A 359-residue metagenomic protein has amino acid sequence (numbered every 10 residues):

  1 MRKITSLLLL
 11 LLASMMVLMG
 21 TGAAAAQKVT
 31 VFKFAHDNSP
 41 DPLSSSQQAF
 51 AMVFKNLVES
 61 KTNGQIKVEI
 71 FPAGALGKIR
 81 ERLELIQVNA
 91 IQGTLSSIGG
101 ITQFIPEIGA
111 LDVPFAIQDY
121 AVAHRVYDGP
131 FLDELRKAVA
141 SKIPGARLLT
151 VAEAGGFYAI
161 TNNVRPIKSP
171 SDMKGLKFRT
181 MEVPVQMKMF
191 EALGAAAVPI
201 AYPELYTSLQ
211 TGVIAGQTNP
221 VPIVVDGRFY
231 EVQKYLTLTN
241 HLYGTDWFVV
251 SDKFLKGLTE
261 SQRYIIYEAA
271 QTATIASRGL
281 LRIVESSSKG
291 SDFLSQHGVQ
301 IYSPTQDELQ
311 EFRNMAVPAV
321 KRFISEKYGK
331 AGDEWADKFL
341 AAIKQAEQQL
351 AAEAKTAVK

Functional and structural regions predicted by a protein language model:
M1-L11: Bacterial N-terminal signal peptides that target proteins for export
R2-I4, T21, L76: N-terminal membrane-sensor/transducer module of prokaryotic signaling receptors
L9-M19: Bacterial N-terminal signal peptides
M19-A26: Bacterial Sec-dependent signal peptides at the C-terminal "C-region" and cleavage site
T21, P130-L135, E285-K289: Transmembrane alpha-helix boundary/anchor motif
A26-R125, S141-K142, A146-K359: N-terminal secretory/targeting leader peptides
D128-P144: Hinge/lid segment of periplasmic solute-binding proteins
